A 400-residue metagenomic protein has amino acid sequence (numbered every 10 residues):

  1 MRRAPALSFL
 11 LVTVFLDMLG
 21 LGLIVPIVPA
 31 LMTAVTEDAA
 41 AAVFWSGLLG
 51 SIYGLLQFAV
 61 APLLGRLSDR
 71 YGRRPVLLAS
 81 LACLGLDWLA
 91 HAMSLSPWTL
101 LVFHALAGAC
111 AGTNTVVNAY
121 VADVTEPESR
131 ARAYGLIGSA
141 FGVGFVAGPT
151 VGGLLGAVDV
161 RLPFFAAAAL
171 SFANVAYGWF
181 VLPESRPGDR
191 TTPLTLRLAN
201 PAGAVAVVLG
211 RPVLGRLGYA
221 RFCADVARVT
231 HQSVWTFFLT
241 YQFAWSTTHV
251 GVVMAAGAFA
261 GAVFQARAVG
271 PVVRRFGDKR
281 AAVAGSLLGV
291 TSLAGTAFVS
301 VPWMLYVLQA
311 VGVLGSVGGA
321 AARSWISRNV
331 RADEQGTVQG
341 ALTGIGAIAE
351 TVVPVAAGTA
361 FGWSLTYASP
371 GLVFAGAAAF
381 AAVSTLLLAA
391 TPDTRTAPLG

Functional and structural regions predicted by a protein language model:
M1-R3, P183-C223: Juxtamembrane intracellular "pre-TM" segments in multi-pass secondary transporters
I27-V43, S233-H249: Short amphipathic helix-loop junctions that connect adjacent transmembrane helices in Major Facilitator Superfamily/SLC
F58-P97: Conserved MFS/SLC helix-loop-helix module at the cytosolic interface between two early adjacent transmembrane helices
V60-Y71, F264-D278, F361: Helix-to-loop junctions at the C-terminal end of transmembrane segments in multipass secondary transporters
F103-G142: Cytoplasmic helix-loop-helix junction between adjacent transmembrane helices in 12-TM secondary transporters
G156-A169, T359-A381: A membrane-interface helix-boundary motif in multi-pass transporters
V175-V181, A375-G400: Multi-pass alpha-helical transporter architecture, strongest for 12-TM Major Facilitator/SLC carriers used
K279-A322: C-terminal transmembrane helical hairpin of 12-TM major facilitator-type secondary transporters
